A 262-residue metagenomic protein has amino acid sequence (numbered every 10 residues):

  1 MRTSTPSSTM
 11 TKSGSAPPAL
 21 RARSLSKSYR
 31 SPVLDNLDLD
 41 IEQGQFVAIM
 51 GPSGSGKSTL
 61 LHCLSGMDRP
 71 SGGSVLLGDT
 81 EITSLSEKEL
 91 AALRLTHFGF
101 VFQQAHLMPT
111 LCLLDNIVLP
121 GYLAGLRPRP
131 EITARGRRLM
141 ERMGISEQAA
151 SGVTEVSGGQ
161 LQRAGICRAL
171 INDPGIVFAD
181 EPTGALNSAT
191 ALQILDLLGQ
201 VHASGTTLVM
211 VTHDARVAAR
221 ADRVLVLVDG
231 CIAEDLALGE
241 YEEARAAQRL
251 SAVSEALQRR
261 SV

Functional and structural regions predicted by a protein language model:
M50-P52: The feature captures the beta-strand-to-loop junction immediately N-terminal to the Walker
S65: Helix-to-loop junction immediately C-terminal to a conserved catalytic motif
G73-E81: Conserved ABC transporter NBD signature motif
L95, S151-T154, N172, S204: Conserved signature/switch motifs of ABC ATPase nucleotide-binding domains
L111-P120: Short coil-to-helix segment of the ABC ATPase nucleotide-binding domain corresponding to the Q-loop/switch region
G152-V156, Q160-Q162: Conserved ABC ATPase signature
V177-D180: Catalytic Walker B motif of ABC-type/P-loop ATPase nucleotide-binding domains
